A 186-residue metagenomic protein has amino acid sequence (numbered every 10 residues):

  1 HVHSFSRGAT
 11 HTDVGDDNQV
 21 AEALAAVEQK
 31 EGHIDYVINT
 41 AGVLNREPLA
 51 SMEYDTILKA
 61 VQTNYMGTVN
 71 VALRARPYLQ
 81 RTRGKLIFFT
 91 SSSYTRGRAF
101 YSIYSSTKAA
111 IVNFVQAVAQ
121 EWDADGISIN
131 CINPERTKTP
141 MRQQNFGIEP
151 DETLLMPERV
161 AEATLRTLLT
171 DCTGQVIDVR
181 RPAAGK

Functional and structural regions predicted by a protein language model:
T40-N45: Conserved NAD(P)H cofactor-binding loop of Rossmann-fold oxidoreductase domains
P48-L49, T56-V61: Substrate-binding pocket helix/loop in short-chain dehydrogenase/reductase
M52, G97-S105, A117, N145: Active-site loop-to-helix junction immediately N-terminal to the catalytic Tyr of the SDR YXXXK motif in Rossmann-fold
A72, T107: Active-site helix of classical SDR
S91: Residue(s) in the substrate-gating loop at a strand-loop-helix junction that position the organic substrate next
R96, A117-I127: Active-site-adjacent segment of SDR/Rossmann-fold oxidoreductases
A124, C131, T139, G147-K186: C-terminal helical subdomain
